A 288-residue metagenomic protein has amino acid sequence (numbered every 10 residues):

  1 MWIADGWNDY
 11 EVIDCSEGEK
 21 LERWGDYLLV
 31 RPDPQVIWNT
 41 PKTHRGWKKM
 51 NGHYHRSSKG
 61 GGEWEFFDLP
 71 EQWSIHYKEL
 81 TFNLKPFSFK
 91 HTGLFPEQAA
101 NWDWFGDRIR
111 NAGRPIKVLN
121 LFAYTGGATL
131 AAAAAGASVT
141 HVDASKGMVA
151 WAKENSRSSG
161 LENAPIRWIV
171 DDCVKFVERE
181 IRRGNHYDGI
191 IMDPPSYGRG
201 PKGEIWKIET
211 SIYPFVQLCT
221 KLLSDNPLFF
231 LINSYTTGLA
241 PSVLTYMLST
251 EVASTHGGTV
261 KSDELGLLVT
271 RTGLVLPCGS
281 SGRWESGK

Functional and structural regions predicted by a protein language model:
D5-E22, L29-P96, D103: Non-catalytic substrate-recognition/targeting regions of SAM-dependent transferases
R114-Y124: Conserved class I S-adenosyl-L-methionine
T125-A137: Conserved SAM-binding loop of SAM-dependent methyltransferases across substrates and taxa, primarily the Class I
S138-D143: Conserved SAM-binding motif I beta-strand of class I
S145-I191: S-adenosyl-L-methionine
K146-M148, V170-V174, Y187-L218: Mobile active-site "lid"/loop adjacent to the S-adenosyl-L-methionine
L218, L223-F230: Short glycine-dipeptide loop
P227-K288: C-terminal catalytic and target-recognition region of SAM-dependent MTase-like enzymes, primarily methyltransferases
